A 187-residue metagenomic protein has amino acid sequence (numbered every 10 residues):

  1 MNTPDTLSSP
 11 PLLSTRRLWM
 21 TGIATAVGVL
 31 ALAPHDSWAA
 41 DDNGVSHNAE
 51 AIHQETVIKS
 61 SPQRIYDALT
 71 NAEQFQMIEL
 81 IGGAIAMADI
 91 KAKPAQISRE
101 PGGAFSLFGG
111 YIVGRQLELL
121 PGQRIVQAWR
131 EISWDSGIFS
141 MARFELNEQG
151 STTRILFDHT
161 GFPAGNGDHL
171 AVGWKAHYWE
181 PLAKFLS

Functional and structural regions predicted by a protein language model:
M1-S14, A26-G28, L32: N-terminal secretory signal peptides
P34-R64, S98: C-terminal segment of N-terminal export signals and the immediately downstream linker at the start of the mature
A51-H53, G110-G114, G137-R143: Short, surface-exposed coil-to-beta transition loops
K59-Q63, L117-Q123, E145-R154: A short, structured loop/turn motif at beta-sheet edges
S60-M77: Amphipathic alpha-helical segments
I65, F75, F105, Q116 (+4 more regions): Hydrophobic pocket/interface hotspot
Q74-Y111: Short beta-edge strand/loop motif at the mouth of beta-sheet-based domains
W129-A176: Beta-strand/loop substructures that line and gate deep hydrophobic ligand-binding cavities in soluble
